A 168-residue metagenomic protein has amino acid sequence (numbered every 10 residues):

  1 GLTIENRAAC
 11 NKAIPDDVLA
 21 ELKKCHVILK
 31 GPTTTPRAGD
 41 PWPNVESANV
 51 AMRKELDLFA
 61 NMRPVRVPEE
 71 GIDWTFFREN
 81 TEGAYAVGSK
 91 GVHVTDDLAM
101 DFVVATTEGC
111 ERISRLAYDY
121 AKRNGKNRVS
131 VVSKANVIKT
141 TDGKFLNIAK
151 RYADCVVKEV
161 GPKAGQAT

Functional and structural regions predicted by a protein language model:
G1-N6: A short beta-strand-loop structural module common to alpha/beta enzyme folds
A8-M100: N-terminal glycine-rich phosphate/adenylate-binding segment common to multiple enzyme folds
T95-T168: Glycine-rich phosphate/diphosphate-binding loop of Rossmann-like nucleotide-binding domains
